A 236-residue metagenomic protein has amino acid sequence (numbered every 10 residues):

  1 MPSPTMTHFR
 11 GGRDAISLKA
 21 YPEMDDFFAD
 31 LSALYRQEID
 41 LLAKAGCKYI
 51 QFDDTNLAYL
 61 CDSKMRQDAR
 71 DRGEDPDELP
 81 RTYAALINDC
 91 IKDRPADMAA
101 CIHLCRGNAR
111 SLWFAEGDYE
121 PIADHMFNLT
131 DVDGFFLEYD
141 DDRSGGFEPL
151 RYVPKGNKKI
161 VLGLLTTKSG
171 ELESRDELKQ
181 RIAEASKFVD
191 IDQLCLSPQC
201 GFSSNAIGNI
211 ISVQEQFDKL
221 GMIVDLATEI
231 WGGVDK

Functional and structural regions predicted by a protein language model:
M1-K236: Domain-level signal for soluble alpha/beta catalytic cores
